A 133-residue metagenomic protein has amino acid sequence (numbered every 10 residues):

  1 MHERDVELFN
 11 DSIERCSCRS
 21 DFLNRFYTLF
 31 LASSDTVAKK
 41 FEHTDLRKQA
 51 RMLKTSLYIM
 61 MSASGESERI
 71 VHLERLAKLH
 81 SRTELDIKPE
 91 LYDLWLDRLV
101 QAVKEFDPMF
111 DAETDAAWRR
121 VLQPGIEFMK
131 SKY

Functional and structural regions predicted by a protein language model:
M1-Y133: Globin-like tetrapyrrole-binding proteins
